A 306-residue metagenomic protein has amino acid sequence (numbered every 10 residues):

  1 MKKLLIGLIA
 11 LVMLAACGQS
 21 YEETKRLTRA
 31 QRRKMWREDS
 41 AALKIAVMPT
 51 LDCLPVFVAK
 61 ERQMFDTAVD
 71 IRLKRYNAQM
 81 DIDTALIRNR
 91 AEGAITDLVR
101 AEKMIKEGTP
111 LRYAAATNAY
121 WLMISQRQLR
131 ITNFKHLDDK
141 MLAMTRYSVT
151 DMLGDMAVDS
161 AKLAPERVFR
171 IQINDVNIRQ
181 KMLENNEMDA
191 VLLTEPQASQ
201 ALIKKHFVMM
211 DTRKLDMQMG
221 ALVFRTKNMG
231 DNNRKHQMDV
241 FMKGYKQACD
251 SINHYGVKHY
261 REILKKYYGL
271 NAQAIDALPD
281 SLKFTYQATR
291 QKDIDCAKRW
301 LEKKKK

Functional and structural regions predicted by a protein language model:
M1-L4: Positively charged n-region of N-terminal signal peptides that target proteins for export
A15-A16: C-terminal motif of bacterial Sec signal peptides marking the signal peptidase cleavage site
Q19-R26, V149-F169, H236, V240-L278: Ligand-binding clefts/hinges and TM-proximal coupling segments of bilobed small-molecule sensing domains
Q19-R29, M35-L43, L51, A190 (+1 more regions): An extracytoplasmic/periplasmic, membrane-proximal ligand-sensing/linker region
Y21-A164, R170-I171, M182, D189-E195 (+2 more regions): Short, glycine-/small- and polar/acidic-enriched structural segments that line small-molecule recognition paths
L43-K44, D139-M144, M182, K227-G230 (+2 more regions): Second-shell loop/turn segments in exported
T50, N77, I95, M144 (+7 more regions): Soluble non-cytosolic domains of exported or imported proteins
V99-R100, R167-L264: Pocket-lining segment of extracytoplasmic ligand-binding domains
